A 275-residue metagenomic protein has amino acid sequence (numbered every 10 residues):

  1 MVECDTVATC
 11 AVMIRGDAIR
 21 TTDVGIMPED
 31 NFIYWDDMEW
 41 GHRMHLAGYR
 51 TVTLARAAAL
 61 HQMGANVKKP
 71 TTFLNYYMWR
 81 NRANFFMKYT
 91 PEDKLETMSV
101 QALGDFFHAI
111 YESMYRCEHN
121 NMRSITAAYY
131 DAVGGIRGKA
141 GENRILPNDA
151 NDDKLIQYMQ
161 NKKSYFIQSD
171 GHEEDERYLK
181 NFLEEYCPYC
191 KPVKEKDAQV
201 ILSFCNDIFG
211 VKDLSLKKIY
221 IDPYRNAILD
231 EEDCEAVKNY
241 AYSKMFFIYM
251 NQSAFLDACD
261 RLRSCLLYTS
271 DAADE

Functional and structural regions predicted by a protein language model:
V2, H42, L46, R50-V133: Active-site-adjacent helix/loop segment of glycosyltransferases that harbors family-specific signature motifs
T6-I14, A18-D23, E29-A57: A short, conserved alpha-helix in the catalytic core of glycosyltransferases
I19, A58-A59, A65, H172-E173 (+2 more regions): Short, solvent-exposed loop/turn segments at secondary-structure junctions
K94-K163, K244, Y249-D257, R261-L267: Non-catalytic, C-terminal membrane-associated alpha-helical segments of glycosyltransferases
K162-C190: Short, charged N-terminal beta->alpha structural module
P192-L229: Short, well-ordered secondary-structure micro-motifs within conserved domains or adaptor modules
P223-I248: Ligand-binding grooves and catalytic loops that recognize ribose/phosphate and carbohydrate rings, and esterified lipid
Y268-E275: Conserved small/polar residues in nucleotide/adenosyl-binding loops
